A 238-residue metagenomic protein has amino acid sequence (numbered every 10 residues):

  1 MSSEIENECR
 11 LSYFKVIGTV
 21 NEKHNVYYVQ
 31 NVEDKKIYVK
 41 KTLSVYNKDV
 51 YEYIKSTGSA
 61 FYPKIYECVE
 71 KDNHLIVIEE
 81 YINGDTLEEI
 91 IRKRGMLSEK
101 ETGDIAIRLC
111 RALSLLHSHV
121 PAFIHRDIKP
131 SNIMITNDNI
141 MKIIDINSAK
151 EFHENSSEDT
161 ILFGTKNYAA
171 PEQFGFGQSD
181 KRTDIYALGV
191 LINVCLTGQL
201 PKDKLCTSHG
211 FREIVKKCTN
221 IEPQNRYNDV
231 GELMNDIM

Functional and structural regions predicted by a protein language model:
Y13-I54: ATP-binding glycine-rich loop module of kinase domains
G58-E67: Conserved HxN/HPN-centered segment at the entrance to the catalytic loop of eukaryotic protein kinase-like domains
D72-T86: Conserved short submotifs of the Hanks-type protein kinase catalytic core that shape the nucleotide-binding pocket
L87-L97: AlphaC helix of the protein kinase catalytic domain
H117-I135: Catalytic-loop of the protein kinase fold
E158-E172: Conserved activation segment of eukaryotic-like protein kinases, specifically the C-terminal portion of the activation
D184: Conserved catalytic-loop aspartate of Hanks-type protein kinases
